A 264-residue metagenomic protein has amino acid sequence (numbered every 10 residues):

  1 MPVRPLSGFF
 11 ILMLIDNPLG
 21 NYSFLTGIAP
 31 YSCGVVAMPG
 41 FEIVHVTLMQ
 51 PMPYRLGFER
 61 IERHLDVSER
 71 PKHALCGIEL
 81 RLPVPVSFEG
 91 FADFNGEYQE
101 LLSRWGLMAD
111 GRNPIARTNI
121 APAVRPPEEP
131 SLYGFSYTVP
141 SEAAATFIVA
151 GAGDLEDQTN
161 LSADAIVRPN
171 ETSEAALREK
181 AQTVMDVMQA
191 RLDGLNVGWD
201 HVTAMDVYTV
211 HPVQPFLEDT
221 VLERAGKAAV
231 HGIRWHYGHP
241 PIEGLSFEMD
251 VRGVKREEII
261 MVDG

Functional and structural regions predicted by a protein language model:
M1-L12: N-terminal amphipathic/basic-hydrophobic helices that include classical n-h-c signal peptides and signal-anchor
M13-L19, F24-G34, H45, M49-P51 (+2 more regions): Extended repeat-based interaction scaffolds and adjacent low-complexity, acidic/S/T/P-biased segments that form broad
G57-P83, S87-N95, P169-H201: Short, well-ordered alpha-helical segments
P85-F94, Y208-E223: Short glycine/threonine-rich loop-to-helix capping motif typified by GTGT followed within a few residues by an Asp-Pro
F88, A92-G153: Aromatic/basic-lined ligand-recognition segments that form π-stacking hydrophobic pockets flanked by Lys/Arg to engage
I120-A143, A228-G264: C-terminal edge-of-domain segments
D157-E174: A solvent-exposed, charged loop/short amphipathic helix patch at secondary-structure junctions
D200-Y208, R234: Beta-strand segments within the central parallel beta-sheet cores of soluble alpha/beta enzyme folds
